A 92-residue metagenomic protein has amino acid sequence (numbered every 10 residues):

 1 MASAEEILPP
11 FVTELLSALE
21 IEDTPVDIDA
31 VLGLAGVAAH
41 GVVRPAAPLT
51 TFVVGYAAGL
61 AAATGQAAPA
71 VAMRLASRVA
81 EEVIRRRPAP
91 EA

Functional and structural regions predicted by a protein language model:
A2-D29: An acidic intrinsically disordered interaction segment
S3-E5, L15-L16, A70-A92: C-terminal binding/interaction regions
P10, E14, V37, V53-A57 (+1 more regions): Alpha-helical scaffold segments in soluble metabolic enzymes
E14-E22, G41, P45, A58-A61 (+1 more regions): Change "in soluble alpha/beta enzymes" to "in soluble alpha/beta proteins
D23-L60: Amphipathic, hydrophobic secondary-structure cores in small proteins
V26, L49, G65-Q66, E91: Secondary-structure transition/capping residues
L60-M73: Phosphate-handling active-site elements
